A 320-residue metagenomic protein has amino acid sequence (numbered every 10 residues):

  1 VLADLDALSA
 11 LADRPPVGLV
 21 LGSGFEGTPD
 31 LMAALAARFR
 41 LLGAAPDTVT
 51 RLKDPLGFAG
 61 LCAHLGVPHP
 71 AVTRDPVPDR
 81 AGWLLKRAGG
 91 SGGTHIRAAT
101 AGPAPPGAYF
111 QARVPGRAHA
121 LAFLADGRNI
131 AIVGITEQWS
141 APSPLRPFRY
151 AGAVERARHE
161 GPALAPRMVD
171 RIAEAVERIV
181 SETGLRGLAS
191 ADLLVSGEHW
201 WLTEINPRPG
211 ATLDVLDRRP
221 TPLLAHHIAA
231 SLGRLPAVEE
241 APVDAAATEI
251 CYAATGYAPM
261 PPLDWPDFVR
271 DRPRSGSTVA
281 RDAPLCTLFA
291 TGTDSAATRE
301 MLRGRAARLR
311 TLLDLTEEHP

Functional and structural regions predicted by a protein language model:
V1-V72, T278, P284, T298: Conserved N-proximal alpha/beta basic substrate-recognition cap immediately N-terminal to, or forming the N-lobe
C62, H69, R80-I96, G107-A122 (+3 more regions): ATP-grasp fold ATP-binding core
V72-R80, A99-A101: Short acidic low-complexity segments
I96-T100, F123-D126, T291: Short beta-strand-to-turn element immediately C-terminal to the catalytic PLP-Schiff-base lysine in fold type I
A112-P115, H119-R178, E182-T183, N206-S231 (+1 more regions): ATP-dependent carboxylate/phosphate-activation module, predominantly the ATP-grasp catalytic core and closely related
A125-I130, V195-H199, A254, G292-T293: Short acidic-glycine loop/turn motifs at beta-strand connectors
L185-G197, E239, P320: A short glycine-rich, hydrophobically flanked beta-strand micro-motif that places a catalytic Asp/Glu for divalent metal
A225-P320: Peripheral (often C-terminal) accessory segments that flank ATP-dependent C-N-forming ligase machineries
